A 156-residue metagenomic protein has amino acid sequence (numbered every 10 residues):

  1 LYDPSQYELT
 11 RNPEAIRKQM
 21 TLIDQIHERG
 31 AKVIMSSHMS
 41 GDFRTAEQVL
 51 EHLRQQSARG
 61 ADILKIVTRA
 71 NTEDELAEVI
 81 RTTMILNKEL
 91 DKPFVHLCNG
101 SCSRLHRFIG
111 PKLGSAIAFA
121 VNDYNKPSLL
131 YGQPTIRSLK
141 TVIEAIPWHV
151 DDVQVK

Functional and structural regions predicted by a protein language model:
Y2-K156: Catalytic alpha/beta core domains of metabolic enzymes, predominantly
